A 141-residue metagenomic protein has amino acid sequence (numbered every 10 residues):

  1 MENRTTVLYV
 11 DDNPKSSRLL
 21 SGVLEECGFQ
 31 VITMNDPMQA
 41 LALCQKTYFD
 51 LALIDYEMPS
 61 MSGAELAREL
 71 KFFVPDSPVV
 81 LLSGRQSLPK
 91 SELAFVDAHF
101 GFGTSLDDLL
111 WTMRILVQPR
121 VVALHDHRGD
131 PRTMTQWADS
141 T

Functional and structural regions predicted by a protein language model:
N3-K15, L20-L24, A52: Conserved acidic segment of CheY-like receiver
L8, T33-L51: Acidic, metal-coordinating helix/loop segments flanking the phosphotransfer/catalytic sites of two-component signaling
N35-D36, S62-L66: Acidic catalytic/metal-coordinating carboxylates
A42, A64-P75: Short amphipathic alpha-helix used as the core "switch/output" element in two-component signaling
D55: Active-site residues of response regulator receiver
M58: Receiver (REC) domain active-site loop signature in two-component systems and cognate sites in sensor histidine kinases
Q86, F95-V122: Output/docking surface of receiver
